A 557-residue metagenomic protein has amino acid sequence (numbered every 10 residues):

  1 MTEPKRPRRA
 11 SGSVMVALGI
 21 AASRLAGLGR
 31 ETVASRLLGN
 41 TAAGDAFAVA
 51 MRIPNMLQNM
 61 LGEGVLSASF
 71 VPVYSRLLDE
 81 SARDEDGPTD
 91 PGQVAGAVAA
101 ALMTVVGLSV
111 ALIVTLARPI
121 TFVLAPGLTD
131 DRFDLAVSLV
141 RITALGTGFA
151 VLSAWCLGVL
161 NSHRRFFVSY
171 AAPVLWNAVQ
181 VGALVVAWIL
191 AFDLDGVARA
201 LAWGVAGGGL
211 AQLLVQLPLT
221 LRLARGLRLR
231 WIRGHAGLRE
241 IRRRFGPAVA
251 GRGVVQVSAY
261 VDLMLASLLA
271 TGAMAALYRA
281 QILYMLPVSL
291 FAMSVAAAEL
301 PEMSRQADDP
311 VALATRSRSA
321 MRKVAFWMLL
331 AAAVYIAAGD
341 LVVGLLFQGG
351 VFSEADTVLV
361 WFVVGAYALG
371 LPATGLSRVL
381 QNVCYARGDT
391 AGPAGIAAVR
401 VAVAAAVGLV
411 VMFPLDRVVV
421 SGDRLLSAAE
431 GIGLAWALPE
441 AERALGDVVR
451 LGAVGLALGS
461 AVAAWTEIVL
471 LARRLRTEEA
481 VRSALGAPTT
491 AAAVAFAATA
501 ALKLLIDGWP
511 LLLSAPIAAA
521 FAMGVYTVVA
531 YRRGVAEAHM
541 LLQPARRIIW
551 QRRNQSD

Functional and structural regions predicted by a protein language model:
M1-D557: Membrane-embedded alpha-helical bundles of multi-pass transporters/translocases, especially carrier/permease families
